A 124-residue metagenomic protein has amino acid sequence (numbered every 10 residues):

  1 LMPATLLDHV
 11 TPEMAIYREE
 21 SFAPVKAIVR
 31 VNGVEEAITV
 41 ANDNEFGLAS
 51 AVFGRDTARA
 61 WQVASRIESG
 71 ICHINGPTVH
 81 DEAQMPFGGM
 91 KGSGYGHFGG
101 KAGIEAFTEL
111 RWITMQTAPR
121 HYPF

Functional and structural regions predicted by a protein language model:
M2-F124: Conserved C-terminal structural/oligomerization subdomain of aldehyde/semialdehyde dehydrogenase
